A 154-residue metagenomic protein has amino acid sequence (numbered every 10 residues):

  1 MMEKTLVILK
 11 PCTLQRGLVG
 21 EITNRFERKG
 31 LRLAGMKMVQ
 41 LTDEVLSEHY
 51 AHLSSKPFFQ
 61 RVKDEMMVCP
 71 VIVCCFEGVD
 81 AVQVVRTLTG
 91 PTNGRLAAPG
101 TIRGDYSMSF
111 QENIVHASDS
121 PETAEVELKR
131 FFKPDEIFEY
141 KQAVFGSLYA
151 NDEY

Functional and structural regions predicted by a protein language model:
M1-Y154: Non-catalytic terminal and connector segments of soluble metabolic enzymes
